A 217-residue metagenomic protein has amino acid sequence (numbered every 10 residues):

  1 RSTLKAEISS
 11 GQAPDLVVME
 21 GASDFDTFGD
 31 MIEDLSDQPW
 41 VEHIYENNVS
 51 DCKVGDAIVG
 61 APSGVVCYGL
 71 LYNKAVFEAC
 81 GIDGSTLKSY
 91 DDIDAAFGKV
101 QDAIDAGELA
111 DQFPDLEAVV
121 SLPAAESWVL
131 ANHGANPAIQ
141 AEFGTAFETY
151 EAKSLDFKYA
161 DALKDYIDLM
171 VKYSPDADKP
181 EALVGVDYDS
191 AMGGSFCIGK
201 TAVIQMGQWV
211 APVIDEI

Functional and structural regions predicted by a protein language model:
R1, V18, T86-L87, D178-D189: Short beta-strand-to-loop elements that line the ligand-binding cleft of bilobed periplasmic-binding protein-like
R1-L4, A96-V100, Y188-F196, V210-V213: Short, hydrophobic alpha-helical packing/hinge segments within bilobed ligand-binding/sensory domains
R1-N47, A75-G81, K88, G194-S195 (+1 more regions): Extracytoplasmic "Venus flytrap"/periplasmic binding protein-like
M19-Y68, A110-D115, A131: Hinge/lid segment of periplasmic solute-binding proteins
S23-T27, G207-I217: A ligand-binding cleft/hinge motif common to bilobed small-molecule-binding domains
D34-N47, T86, D111-V120, A124 (+2 more regions): Short, solvent-exposed loop/beta-turn-alpha elements that line the ligand-binding surface or hinge of extracytoplasmic
V59-S63, Y68, D94-A152, M192 (+1 more regions): Extracytoplasmic/periplasmic solute-binding protein
F97-G98, T149-G185, D215: Glycine-centered hinge/linker elements that transmit conformational signals in sensory and ligand-binding systems
